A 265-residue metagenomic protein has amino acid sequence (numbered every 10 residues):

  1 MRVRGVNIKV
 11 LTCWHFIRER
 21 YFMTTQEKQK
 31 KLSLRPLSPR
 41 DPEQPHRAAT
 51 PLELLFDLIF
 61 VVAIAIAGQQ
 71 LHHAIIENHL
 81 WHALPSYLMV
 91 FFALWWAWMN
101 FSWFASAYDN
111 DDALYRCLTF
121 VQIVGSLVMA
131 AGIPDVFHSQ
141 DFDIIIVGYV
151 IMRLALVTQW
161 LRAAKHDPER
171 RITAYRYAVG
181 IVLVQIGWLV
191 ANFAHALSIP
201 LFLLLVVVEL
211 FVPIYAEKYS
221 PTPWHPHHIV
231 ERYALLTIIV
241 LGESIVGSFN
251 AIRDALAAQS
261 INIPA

Functional and structural regions predicted by a protein language model:
V3-V6, V10, E19: Acidic, Ala/Val/Gly-enriched low-complexity intrinsically disordered segments
W14-I17, T24-A265: Multi-pass alpha-helical transmembrane bundle typical of ion/small-solute transporters and intramembrane aspartyl
